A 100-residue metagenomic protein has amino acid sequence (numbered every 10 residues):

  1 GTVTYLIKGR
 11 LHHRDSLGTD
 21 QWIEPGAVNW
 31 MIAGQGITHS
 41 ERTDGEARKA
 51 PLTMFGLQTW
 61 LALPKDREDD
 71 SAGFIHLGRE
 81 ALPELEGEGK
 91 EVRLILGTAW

Functional and structural regions predicted by a protein language model:
G1, T53-L57: Residues at beta-strand starts and edge strands
G1-V3, W100: Short beta-strand/loop turn elements enriched in aromatics
V3-P25, S40: A short beta-strand-loop-beta hairpin characteristic of the jelly-roll/cupin
L6-I7, M31-A33, Q58-A62: Short beta-strand segments
R14-D15, I32, S40-E41, E68-S71: Short helix/loop capping segments that flank catalytic or ligand/cofactor-binding pockets
I23-S40, P64: Conserved metal-binding segment of the jelly-roll/cupin
T43-T53: Short, compositionally biased
F55, L61-W100: Conserved, well-structured core segments that form or line functional sites
